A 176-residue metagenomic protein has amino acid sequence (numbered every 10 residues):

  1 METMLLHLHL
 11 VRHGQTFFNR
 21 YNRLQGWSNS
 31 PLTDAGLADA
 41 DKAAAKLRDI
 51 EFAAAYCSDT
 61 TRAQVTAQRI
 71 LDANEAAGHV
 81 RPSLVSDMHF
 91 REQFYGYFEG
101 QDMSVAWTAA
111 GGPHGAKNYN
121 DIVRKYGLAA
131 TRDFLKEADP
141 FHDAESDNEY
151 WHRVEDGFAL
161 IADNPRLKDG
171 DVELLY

Functional and structural regions predicted by a protein language model:
E2-H9: Extreme N-terminal starter segment of soluble prokaryotic enzymes
T3, A44-Y126: Phosphate-coordination/substrate-recognition cap region in phosphate-metabolizing enzymes
L6, E51-A53, R166-V172: Short coil/turn segments at beta-strand junctions that form active-site/ligand-binding loops
L10-T16, Y176: Histidine-centered catalytic micro-motifs
Q15-I70, E145-V154: Loop-to-helix element that buttresses phosphate recognition and phosphoryl-transfer chemistry
R20-R23, S28, S86, F94 (+1 more regions): Glycine-rich, flexible loop/turn motifs
Q64, D72, E155-Y176: Active-site-adjacent alpha-helix immediately C-terminal to a catalytic or transition-state-stabilizing loop
P113-E149: Short glycine/proline- and acidic residue-enriched helix-loop micro-motifs that form flexible lids or anion-recognition
